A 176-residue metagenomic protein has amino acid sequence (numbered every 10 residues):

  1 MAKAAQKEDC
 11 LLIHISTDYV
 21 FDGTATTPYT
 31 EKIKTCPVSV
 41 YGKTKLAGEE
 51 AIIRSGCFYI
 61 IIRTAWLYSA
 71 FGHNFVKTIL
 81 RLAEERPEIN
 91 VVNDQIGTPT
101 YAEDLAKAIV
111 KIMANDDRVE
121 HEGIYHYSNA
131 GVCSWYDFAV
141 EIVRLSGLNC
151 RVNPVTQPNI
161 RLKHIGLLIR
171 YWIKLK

Functional and structural regions predicted by a protein language model:
A4-Q6, L11, V110, A114 (+2 more regions): Catalytic phosphate/metal-binding cores of nucleic-acid and nucleotide-processing enzymes, i.e., regions that mediate
K7, L11, V20-I62, L67: Catalytic helix-loop patch of NAD(P)-dependent Rossmann-fold dehydrogenases
Y29, W66, F75, W135-F138: Tryptophan-centric aromatic hotspots in well-structured domains and transmembrane helices
S39, G97-T100, C133, W172: Residue-level signal for the nucleotide or nucleotide-sugar donor/cofactor binding architecture
E50-G97, A102-D104, V110-K111: NAD(P)-dependent short-chain dehydrogenase/reductase
N115-G166: Mid/C-terminal beta-alpha module of Rossmann-like enzyme folds, strongest in SDR-family dehydrogenases/epimerases
C150, L168-K176: C-terminal amphipathic/interface module of NAD(P)-dependent oxidoreductases and related NAD-binding regulators
